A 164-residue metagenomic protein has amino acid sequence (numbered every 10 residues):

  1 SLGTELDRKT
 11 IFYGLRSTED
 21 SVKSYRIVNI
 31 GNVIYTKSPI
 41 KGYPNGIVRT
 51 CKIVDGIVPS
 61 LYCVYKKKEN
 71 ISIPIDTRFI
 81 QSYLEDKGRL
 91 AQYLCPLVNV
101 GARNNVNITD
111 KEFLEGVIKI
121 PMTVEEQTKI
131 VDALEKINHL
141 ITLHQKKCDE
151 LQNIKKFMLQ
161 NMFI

Functional and structural regions predicted by a protein language model:
S1-I164: Feature detects amphipathic, helix-rich regulatory segments
